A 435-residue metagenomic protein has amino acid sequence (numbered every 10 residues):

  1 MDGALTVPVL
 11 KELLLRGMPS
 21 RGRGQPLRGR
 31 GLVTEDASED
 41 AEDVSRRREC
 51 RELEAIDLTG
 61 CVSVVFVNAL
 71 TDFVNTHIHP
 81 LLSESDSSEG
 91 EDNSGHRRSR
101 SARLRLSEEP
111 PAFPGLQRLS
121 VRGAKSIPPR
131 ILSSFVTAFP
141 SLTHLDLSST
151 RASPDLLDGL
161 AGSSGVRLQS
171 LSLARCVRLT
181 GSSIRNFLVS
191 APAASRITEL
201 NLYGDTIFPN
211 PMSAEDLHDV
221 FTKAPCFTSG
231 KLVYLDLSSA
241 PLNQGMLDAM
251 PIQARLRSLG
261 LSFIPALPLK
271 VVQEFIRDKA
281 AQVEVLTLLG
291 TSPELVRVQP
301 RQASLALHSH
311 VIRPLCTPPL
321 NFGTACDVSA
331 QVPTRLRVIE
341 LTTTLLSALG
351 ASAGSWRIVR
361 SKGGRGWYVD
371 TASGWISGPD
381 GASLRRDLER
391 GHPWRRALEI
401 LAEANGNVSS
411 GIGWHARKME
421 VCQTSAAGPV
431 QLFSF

Functional and structural regions predicted by a protein language model:
M1-D2, L53: Eukaryotic adaptor/scaffold assembly regions
G3-K11, P19-G22, V62-L70, R100 (+10 more regions): Short, solvent-exposed loop/turn at the beta-strand->alpha-helix junction within individual leucine-rich repeat
A4-P8, D57-T76, A194-G204, V283-T287: Conserved long hydrophobic alpha-helices within structured protein cores
V9-R51, A69-P114, R130-P140, L156-V166 (+7 more regions): Leucine-rich repeat
E54-T59, Q117-R122, L142-L147, Q169-A174 (+5 more regions): Conserved hydrophobic beta-strand positions in leucine-rich repeat
L58-V62, F113-T150, L232-S238, V332-A351 (+3 more regions): Extended amphipathic secondary-structure runs
L173-R178, A191-H218, C226-N243, L247-A266: WD40 beta-propeller repeat blades
N243-F435: Leucine-rich solenoid repeat modules
